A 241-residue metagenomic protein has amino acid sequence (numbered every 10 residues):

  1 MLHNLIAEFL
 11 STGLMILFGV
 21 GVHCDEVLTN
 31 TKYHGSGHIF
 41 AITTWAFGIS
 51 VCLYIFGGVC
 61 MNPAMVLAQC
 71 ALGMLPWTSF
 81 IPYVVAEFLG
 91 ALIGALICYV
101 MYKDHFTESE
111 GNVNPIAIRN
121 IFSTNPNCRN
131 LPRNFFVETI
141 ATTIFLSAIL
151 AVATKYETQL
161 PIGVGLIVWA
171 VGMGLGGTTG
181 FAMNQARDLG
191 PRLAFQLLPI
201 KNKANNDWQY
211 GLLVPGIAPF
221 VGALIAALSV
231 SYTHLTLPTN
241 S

Functional and structural regions predicted by a protein language model:
M1-L235, S241: Membrane-interface helix-loop junctions and terminal tails of multi-pass membrane proteins
